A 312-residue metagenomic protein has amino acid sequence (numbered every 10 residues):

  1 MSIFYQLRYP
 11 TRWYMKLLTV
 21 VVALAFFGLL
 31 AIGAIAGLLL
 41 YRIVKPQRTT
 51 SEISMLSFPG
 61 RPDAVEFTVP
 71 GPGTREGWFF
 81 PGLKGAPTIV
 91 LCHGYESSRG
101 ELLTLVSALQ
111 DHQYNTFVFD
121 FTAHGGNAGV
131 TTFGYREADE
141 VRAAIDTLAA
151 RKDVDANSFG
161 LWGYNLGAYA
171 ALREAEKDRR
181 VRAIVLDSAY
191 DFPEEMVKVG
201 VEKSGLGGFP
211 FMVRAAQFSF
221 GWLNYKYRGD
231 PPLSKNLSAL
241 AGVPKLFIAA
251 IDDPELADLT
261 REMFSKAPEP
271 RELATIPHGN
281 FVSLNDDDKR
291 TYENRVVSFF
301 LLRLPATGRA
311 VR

Functional and structural regions predicted by a protein language model:
K16-T68, E76: An N-terminal hydrophobic leader/cap segment in hydrolases
V69, W78, L223-G308: Serine-hydrolase catalytic core
A86-G94: Short beta-strand element of the alpha/beta-hydrolase
V106-A128: Conserved alpha/beta-hydrolase
T132-K152: Alpha/beta-hydrolase active-site loop
D153-N165: Alpha/beta-hydrolase fold nucleophile elbow
G163-R173: Glycine-rich nucleophile elbow surrounding the catalytic serine of serine-hydrolase chemistry
E176-K226, S238, V243-P244, D258: Hydrolase active-site cap/lid region
